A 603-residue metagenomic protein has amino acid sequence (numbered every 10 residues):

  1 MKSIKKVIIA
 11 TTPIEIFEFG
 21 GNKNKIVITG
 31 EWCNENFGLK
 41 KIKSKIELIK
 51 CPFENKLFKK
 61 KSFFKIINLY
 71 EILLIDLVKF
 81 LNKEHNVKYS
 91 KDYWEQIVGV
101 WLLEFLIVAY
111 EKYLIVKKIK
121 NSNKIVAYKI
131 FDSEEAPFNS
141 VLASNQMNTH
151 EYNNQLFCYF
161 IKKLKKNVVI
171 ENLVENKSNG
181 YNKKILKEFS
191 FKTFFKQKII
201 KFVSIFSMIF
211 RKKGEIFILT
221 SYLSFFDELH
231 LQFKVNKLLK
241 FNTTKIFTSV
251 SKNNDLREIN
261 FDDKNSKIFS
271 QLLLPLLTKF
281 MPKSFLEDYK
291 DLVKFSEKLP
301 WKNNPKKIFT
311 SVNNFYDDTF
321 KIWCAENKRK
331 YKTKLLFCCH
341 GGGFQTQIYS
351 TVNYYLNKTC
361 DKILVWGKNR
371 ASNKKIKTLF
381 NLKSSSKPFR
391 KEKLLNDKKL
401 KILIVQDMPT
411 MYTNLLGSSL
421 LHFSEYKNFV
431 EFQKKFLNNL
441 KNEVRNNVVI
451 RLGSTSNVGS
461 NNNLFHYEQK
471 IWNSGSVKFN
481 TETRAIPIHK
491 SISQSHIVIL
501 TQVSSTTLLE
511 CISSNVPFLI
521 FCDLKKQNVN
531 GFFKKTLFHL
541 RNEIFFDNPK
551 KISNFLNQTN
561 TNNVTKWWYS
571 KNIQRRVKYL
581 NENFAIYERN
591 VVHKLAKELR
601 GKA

Functional and structural regions predicted by a protein language model:
M1-A603: Catalytic-core helical/loop segments in enzymes performing group transfer/polymerization on anionic/lipid-linked
